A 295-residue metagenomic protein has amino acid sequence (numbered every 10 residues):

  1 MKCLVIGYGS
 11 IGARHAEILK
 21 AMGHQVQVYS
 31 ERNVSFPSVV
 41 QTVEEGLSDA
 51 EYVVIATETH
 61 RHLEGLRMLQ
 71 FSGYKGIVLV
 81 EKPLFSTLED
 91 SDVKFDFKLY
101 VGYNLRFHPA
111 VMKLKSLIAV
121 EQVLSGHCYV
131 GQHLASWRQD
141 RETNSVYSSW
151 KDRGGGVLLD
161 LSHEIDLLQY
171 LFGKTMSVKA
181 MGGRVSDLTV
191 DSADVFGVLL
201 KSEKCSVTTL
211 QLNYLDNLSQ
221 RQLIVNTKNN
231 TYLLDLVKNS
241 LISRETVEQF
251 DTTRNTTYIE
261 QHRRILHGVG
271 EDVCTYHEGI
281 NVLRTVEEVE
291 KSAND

Functional and structural regions predicted by a protein language model:
M1-P37: N-terminal Rossmann-like dinucleotide-binding module
F36-A50: Short acidic low-complexity segments
Y52-I55, L63-R106: Beta-strand-loop-alpha-helix segment that lines the small-molecule cofactor/substrate pocket of alpha/beta enzymes
Y52-T57, R67-Q70, E203, R264-D295: C-terminal helix-rich "cap/oligomerization" subdomain common to oxidoreductases
T57-E58, Q211: Short glycine-/small-residue-rich Rossmann-like dinucleotide-binding loops
H108-K179, S186: Predominantly a Rossmann-like dinucleotide-binding segment in NAD(P)-dependent oxidoreductases
L159, H163-K238, H262-V269: Contiguous beta-strand/loop segments that form the cofactor/metal-binding neighborhood of enzyme cores
L234-L236, Q249-R263, C274: Active-site loop of classical SDR/Rossmann-like NAD(P)-dependent oxidoreductases, centered on the catalytic Tyr-X3-Lys
